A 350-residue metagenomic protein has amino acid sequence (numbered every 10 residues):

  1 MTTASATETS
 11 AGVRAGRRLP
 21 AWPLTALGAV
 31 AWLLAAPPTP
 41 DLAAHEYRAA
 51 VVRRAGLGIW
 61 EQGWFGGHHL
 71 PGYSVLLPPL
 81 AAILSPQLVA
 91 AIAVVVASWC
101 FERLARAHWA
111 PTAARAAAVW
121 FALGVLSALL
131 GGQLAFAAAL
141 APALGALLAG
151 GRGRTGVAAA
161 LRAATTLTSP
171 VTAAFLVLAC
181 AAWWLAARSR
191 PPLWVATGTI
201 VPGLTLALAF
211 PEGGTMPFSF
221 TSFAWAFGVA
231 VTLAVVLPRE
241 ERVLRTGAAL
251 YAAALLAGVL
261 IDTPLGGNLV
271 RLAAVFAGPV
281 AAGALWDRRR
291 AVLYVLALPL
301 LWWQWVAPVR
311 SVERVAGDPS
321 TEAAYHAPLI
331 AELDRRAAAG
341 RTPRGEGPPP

Functional and structural regions predicted by a protein language model:
M1-W32: Start-transfer (signal-anchor) and selected internal transmembrane alpha helices of multi-pass inner/ER membrane
A29-A116, W120-L140, G345: Active-site lumenal/periplasmic loops and adjacent helix-entry segments of GT-C-fold, multi-pass membrane
L34-A36, L104-W109, A146-R154, A181-R190 (+2 more regions): Structural signal for the C-terminal ends of transmembrane alpha-helices and the immediately following loop
P40-R48, R54, A139, L161-A277 (+1 more regions): Transmembrane catalytic cores of multi-pass membrane glycosyltransferases and polysaccharide-assembly enzymes
V95, W99, A113-G150, V157-W184 (+1 more regions): Membrane-embedded helix bundles of polyisoprenyl
R288-V306: Signature aromatic-anchored transmembrane alpha helix within multi-pass, membrane-resident enzymes that catalyze glycan
L298, V306-P350: Soluble catalytic regions of membrane-associated enzymes that act on cell-envelope and secretory-pathway components
